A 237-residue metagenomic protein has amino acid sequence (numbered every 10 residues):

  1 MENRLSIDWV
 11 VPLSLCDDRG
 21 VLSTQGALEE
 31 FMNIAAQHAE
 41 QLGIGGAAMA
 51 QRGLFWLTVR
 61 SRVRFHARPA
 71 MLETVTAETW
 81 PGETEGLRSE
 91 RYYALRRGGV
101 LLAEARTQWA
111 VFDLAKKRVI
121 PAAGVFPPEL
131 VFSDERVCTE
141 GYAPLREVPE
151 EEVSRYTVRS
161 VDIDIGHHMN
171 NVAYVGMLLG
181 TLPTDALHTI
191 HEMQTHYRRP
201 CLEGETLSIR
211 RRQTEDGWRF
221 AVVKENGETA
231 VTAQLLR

Functional and structural regions predicted by a protein language model:
M1-T58, R106-Q108, F112-H191: Hot-dog-fold acyl-thioester-processing enzymes
E2-I7, R62-R146, C201-G204, R212-R237: HotDog/MaoC-like acyl-thioester-processing domains
S61-R64, M193-T195: Short alpha-helix capping/helix-loop boundary micro-motifs
D185-R212, R219: A conserved acidic, glycine/proline-rich C-terminal tail/linker
